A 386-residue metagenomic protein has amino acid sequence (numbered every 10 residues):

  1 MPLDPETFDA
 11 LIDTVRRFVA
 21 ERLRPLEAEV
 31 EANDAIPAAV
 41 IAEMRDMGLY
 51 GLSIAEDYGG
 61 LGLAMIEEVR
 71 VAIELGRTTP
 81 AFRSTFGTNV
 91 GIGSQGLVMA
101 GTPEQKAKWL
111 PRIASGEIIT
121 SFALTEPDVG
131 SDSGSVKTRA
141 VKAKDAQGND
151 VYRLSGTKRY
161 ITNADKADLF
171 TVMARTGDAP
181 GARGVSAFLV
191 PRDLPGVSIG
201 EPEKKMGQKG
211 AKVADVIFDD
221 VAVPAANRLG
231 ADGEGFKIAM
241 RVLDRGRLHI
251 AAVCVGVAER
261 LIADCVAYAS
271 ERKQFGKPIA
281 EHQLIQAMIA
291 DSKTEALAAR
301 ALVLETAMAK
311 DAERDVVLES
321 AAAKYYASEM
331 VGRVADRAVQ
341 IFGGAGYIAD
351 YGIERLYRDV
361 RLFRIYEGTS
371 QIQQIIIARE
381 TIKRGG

Functional and structural regions predicted by a protein language model:
M1-T78, F82, T88, A100-Q105 (+7 more regions): Alpha-helical interface subdomain recognition
G48, A72-G76, A174, V190-P195 (+1 more regions): Short Ser/Thr-interspersed hydrophobic loop/turn segments at strand-loop and sheet-helix junctions that line or gate
I113, D128-S131, Y160-N163, T176-A179 (+1 more regions): Short Gly/Pro-enriched turn/cap motifs at secondary-structure boundaries
G116-L124: A short, Trp-centered hydrophobic/proline-enriched beta-strand micro-motif
T138-K142: A structural signal for short hydrophobic beta-strand segments in well-ordered beta-sheet cores
D150-I199: A short core secondary-structure module
P195-P224: Flexible, small-/acidic-enriched active-site or ligand-binding loops
D219-I238: Long, acidic (Asp/Glu-rich), low-complexity accessory segments flanking structured domains
